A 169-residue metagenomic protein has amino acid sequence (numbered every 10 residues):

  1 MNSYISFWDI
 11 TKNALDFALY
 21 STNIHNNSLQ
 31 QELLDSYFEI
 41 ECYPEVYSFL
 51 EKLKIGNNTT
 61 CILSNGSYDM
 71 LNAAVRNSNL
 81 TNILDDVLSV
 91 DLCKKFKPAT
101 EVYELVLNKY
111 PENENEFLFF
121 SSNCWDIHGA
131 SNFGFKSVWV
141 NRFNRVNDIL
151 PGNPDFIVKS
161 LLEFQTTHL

Functional and structural regions predicted by a protein language model:
M1-Q31: A metal-dependent, Asp-based hydrolase signature
T11, C42, A99: Conserved donor sugar-nucleotide recognition element shared by glycan-biosynthetic enzymes
Q31-I40: Surface-exposed cleft-lining segments at the edges of enzyme active sites
E45-N57: Catalytic-core regions built around general acid/base machinery
E51, L63, S67-L169: Asp-based, Mg2+/Mn2+-dependent phosphohydrolase catalytic module
